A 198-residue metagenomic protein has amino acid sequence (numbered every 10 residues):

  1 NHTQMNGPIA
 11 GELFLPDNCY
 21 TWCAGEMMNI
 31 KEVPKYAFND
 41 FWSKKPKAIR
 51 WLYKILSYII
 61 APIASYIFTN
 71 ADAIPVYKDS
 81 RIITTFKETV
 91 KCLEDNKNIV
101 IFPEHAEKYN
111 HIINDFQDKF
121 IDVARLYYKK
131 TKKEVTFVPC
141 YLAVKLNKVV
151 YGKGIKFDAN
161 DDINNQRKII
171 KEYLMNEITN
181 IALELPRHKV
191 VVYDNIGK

Functional and structural regions predicted by a protein language model:
N1-K78, T131-K133: Catalytic core of membrane glycerolipid acyltransferases/transacylases, capturing the structured, soluble-facing
K78-K198: Non-catalytic C-terminal accessory region of glycerolipid acyltransferases and related lyso-lipid remodeling enzymes
